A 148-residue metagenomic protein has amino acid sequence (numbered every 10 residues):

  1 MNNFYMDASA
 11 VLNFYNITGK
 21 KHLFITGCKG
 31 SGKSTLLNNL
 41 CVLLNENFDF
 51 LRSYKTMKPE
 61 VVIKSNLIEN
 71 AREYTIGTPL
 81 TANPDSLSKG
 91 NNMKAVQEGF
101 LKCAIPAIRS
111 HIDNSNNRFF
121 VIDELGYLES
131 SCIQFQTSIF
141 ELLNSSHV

Functional and structural regions predicted by a protein language model:
M1-N13: N-terminal pre-Walker A segment at the start of P-loop NTPase domains
I25: Hydrophobic anchor at the beta1->P-loop junction of P-loop NTPases
K29: The conserved Walker
K33: Conserved lysine of the Walker
N38-G90: N-terminal phosphate/diphosphate-binding loop that engages ATP/GTP or pyrophosphate donors across diverse enzyme folds
G90-A107: Short glycine-rich substrate-engagement loop in P-loop NTPases that contacts/grips substrate
N116-F119, S145-V148: Loop/turn-to-beta-strand initiation segments
L125-T137: Conserved ATPase-coupling elements of RecA-like P-loop NTPase cores
